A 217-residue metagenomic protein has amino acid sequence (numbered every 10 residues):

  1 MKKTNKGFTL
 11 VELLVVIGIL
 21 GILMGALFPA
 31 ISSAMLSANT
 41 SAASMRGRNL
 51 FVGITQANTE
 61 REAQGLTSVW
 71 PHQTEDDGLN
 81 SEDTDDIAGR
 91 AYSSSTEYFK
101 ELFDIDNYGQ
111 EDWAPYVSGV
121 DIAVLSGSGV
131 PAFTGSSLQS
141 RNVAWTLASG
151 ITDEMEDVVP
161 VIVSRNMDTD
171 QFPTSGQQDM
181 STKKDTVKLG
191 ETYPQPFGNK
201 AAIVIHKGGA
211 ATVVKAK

Functional and structural regions predicted by a protein language model:
M1-F8, T59: N-terminal leader/signal peptides at the extreme start of proteins
T4, S93, S118, H206: Acidic surface patches and DE-rich sequence motifs
L14-A30: Alpha-helical hydrophobic helix detector
G25, P29-T96, A211: Conserved hydrophobic/amphipathic alpha-helical signal-anchor segments
D106-P115, E156-D157: Loop/turn elements at helix/coil->beta-strand transitions in domains of secreted/extracellular proteins
A114-A132: A surface-exposed partner-binding patch
S126-K217: Active-site-flanking ligand-binding surface segments in enzyme catalytic domains
